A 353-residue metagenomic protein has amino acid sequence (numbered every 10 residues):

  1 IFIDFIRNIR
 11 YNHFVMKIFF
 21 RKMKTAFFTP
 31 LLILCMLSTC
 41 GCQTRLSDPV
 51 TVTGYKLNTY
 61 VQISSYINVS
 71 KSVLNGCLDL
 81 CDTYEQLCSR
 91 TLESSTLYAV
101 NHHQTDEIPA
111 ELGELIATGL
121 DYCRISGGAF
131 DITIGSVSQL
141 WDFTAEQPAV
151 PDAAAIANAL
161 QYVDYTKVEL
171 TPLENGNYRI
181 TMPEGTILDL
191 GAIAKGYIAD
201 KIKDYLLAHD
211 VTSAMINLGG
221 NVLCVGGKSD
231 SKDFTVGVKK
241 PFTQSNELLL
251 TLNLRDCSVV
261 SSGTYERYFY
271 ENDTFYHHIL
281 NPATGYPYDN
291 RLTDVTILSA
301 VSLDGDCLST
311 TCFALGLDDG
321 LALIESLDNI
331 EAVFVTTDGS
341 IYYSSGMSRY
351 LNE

Functional and structural regions predicted by a protein language model:
I1-V15: Short, Lys/Arg-enriched N-terminal segments with co-localized hydrophobic residues within the first ~10-30 amino acids
Y11-H13, K17-E353: Mature catalytic core of soluble alpha/beta enzymes
